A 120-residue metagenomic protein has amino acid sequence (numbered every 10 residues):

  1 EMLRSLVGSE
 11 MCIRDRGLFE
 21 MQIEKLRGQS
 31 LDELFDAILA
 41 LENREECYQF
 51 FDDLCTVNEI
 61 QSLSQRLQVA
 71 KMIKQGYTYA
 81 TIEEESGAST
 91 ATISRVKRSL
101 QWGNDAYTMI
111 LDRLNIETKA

Functional and structural regions predicted by a protein language model:
E1-D15: Single conserved hydrophobic/aromatic residue that forms the stacking wall/gate of nucleotide- or nucleobase-binding
M2-S5, A37, D53, T92 (+1 more regions): Residue-level recognition of specific faces of alpha-helices
R14-L41: General nucleic-acid-binding
E46-Q65: Short, Lys/Arg-enriched anionic-surface-contact patches
L63-Y77: Short, amphipathic alpha-helical "recognition" segments used to contact nucleic acids or chromatin
A80, T108, R113-I116, A120: General marker for long, soluble alpha-helical cores
T81-S86, I93: Short alpha-helical "recognition helix" segments of helix-turn-helix
T90-R113: C-terminal structural segments of small proteins and small subunits
